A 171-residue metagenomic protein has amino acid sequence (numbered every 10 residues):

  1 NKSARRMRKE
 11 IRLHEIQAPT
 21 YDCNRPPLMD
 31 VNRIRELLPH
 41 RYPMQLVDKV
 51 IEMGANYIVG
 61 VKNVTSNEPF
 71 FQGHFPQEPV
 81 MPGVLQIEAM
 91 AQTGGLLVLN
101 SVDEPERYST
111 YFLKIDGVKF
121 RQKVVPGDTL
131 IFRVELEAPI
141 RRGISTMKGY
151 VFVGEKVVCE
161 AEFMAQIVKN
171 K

Functional and structural regions predicted by a protein language model:
N1-P27, V124-D128, E137-K171: HotDog/MaoC-like acyl-thioester-processing domains
P19-L28, G94-R133, V158, A165: Hydrophobic beta-strand-centered segment that forms part of the acyl-chain substrate-binding groove
M29-R41, R107: Short aromatic-glycine motifs in intrinsically disordered, low-complexity regions
Y42-M81, Q86: Catalytic strand-loop segment that frames the active site of acyl-thioester-processing enzymes
M44-L46, L130, S145: Hydrophobic core residues within well-ordered beta-strands of beta-rich domains
V47-D48, I115, T146, E160: Hydrophobic residues on conserved beta-strands that form the core of alpha/beta folds
D48-I51, D116, R121, E135-E137 (+1 more regions): Conserved positions in beta-strands of structured domains
V50, M81-P105: Active-site helix/loop of acyl-thioester processing domains in fatty-acid/polyketide metabolism, spanning hotdog-fold
